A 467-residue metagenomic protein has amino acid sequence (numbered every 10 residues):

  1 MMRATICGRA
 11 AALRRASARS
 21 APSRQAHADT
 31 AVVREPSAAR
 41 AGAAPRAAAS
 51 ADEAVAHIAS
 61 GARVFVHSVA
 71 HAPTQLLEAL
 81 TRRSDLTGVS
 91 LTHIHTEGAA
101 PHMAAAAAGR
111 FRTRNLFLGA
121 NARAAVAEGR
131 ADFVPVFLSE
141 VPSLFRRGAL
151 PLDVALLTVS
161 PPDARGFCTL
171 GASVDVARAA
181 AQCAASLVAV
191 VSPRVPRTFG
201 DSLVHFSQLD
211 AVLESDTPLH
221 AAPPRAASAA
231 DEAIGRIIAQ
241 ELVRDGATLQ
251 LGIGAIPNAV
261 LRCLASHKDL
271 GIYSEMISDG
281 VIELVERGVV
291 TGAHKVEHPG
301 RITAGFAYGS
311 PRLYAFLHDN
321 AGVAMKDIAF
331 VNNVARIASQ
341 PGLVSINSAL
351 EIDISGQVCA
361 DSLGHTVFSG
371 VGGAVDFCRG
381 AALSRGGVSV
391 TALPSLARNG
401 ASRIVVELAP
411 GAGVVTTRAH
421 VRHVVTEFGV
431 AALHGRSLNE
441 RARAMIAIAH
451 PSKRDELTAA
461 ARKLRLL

Functional and structural regions predicted by a protein language model:
R3-L467: Conserved alpha/beta enzyme-core scaffold
